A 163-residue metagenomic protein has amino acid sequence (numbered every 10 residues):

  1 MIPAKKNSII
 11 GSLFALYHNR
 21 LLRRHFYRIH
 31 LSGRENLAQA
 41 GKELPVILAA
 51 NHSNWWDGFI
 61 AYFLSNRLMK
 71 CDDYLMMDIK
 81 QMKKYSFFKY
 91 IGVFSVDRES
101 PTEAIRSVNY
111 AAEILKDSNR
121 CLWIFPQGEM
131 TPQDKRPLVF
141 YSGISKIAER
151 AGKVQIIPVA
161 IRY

Functional and structural regions predicted by a protein language model:
M1-H30: N-terminal membrane-anchoring alpha-helices
L16, R28-Y163: Soluble catalytic domains of membrane acyltransferases
